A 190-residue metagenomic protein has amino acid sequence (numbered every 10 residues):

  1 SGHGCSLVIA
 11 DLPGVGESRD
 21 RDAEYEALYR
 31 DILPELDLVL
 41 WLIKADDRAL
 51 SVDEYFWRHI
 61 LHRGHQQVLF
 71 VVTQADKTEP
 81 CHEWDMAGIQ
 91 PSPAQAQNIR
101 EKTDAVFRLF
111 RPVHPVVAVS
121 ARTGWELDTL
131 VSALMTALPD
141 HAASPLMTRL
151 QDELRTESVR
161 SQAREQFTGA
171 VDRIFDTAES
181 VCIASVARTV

Functional and structural regions predicted by a protein language model:
G2-Y25: Switch II (G3) loop of P-loop NTPases
V15-E17, A45-L50, D76-E79: Short acidic, S/G/P-rich loop/turn micro-motifs used as interaction or catalytic elements
D20-D47, F56-Q67: Inter-motif core of Ras-like GTPase G domains
R21-D22, L50, A96-I99: A conditional alpha-helix N-cap/helix-loop micro-motif detector
R21-D22, V52-Y55, H82-W84: Short amphipathic alpha-helical segments
L40-A45, F70-T73, A118-S120: Conserved beta-strand segments of the P-loop GTPase G domain that flank and frequently precede/overlap
Q74-T148: Canonical P-loop GTPase G-domain recognition
V119, V131-L138, Q151-V190: P-loop NTP-binding site
